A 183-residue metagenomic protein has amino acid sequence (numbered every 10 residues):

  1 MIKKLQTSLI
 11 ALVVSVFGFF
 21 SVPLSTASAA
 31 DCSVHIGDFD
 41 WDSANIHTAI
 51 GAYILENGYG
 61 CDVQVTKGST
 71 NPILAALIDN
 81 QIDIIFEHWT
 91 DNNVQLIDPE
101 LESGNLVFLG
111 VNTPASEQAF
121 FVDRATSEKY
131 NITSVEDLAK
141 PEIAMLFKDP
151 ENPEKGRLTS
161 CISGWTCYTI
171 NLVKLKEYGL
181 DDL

Functional and structural regions predicted by a protein language model:
M1-L5: Positively charged n-region of N-terminal signal peptides that target proteins for export
S8-V22: Bacterial N-terminal signal peptides
V22-A29: Sec/Tat signal peptide C-region and signal peptidase I cleavage site
A30-S43, C61-T66, E154-T159: Short, well-ordered beta-strand elements
W41-D42, D62-A76, D182-L183: Short helix-initiation/N-cap motifs at beta->coil->alpha
T48, G68-G104: Pocket-flanking alpha-helical
G51-Y59, D137, E142-L183: Ligand-binding cleft/hinge of the Venus flytrap
N105-S160: A conserved helix-loop-strand patch within extracytoplasmic ligand-binding domains of the periplasmic binding
